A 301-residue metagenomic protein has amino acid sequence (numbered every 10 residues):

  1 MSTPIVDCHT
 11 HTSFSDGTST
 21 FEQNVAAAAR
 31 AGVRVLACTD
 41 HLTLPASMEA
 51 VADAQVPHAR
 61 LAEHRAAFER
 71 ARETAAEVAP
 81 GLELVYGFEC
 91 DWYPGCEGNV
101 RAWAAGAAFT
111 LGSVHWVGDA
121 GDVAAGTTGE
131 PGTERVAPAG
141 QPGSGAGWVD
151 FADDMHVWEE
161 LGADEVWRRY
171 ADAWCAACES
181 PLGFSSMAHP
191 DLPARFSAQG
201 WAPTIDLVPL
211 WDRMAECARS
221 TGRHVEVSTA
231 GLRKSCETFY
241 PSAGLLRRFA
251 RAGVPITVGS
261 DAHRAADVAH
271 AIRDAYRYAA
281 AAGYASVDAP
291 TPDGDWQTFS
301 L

Functional and structural regions predicted by a protein language model:
M1-P94, T127-E130, V136, P193-A198 (+6 more regions): An N-terminally biased module of ancient metal coordination in phosphate/nucleic-acid-related enzymes
T3-D7, V35, G81-G87, A108-L111 (+4 more regions): Structural preference for beta-strand elements that scaffold enzyme active sites
H9, A28, T110, H189 (+3 more regions): Conserved, mostly hydrophobic/aromatic
A29, C178-S180, A250, A280: Non-catalytic positions within long, well-ordered alpha-helices that form the structural scaffold/packing of enzyme
H58-S220: Extended substrate/RNA-proximal surfaces in nucleic-acid metabolism proteins
G98-V100, G244, D274: A short acidic, amphipathic alpha-helical/loop segment
D206-S260, R264-V268, A285: Active-site-adjacent C-terminal substructures of enzyme catalytic domains
D267-L301: Mid-to-C-terminal alpha-helical segments outside catalytic/metal-binding sites
